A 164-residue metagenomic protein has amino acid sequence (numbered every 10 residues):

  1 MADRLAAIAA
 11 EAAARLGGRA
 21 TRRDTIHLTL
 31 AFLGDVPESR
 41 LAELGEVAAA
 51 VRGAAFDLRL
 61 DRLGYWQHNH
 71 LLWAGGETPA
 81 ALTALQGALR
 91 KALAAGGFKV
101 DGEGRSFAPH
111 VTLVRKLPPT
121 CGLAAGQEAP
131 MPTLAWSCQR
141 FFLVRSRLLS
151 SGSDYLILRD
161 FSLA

Functional and structural regions predicted by a protein language model:
M1-A164: Histidine-dependent nucleotide/RNA phosphoesterase domain, centered on the 2H-phosphoesterase fold with its duplicated
